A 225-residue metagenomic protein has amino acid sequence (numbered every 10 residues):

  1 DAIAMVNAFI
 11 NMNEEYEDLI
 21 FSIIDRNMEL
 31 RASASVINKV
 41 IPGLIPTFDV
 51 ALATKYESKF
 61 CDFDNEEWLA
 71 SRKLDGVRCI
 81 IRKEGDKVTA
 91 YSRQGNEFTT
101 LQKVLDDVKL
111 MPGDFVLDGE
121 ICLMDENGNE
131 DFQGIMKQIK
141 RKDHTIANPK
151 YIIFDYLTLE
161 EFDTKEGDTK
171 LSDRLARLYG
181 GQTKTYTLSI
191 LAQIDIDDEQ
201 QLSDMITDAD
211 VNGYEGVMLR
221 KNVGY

Functional and structural regions predicted by a protein language model:
D1, F63-L188: Covalent nucleotidyltransferase
D1-A2, V6, I152, V223-Y225: Short, intrinsically disordered, charge-balanced linker/junction segments flanking boundaries in proteins
D1-A34, N38: Low-complexity, highly charged intrinsically disordered N-terminal segments that act as targeting/localization
F9, I23, N27, Y156 (+5 more regions): Generic, well-ordered alpha-helical scaffold segments in large soluble proteins
E15, E29, S33, T145 (+3 more regions): Intrinsically disordered or highly flexible coil/loop and linker segments, enriched in small and charged/polar residues
S22-R26, I37-K39, A51-E57, L117-E126: Short, glycine/charge-rich beta-strand/loop segments that flank catalytic centers and engage negatively charged groups
R31-A51, L191-Y225: Amphipathic alpha-helical
G43-S71: Charged, flexible boundary elements
